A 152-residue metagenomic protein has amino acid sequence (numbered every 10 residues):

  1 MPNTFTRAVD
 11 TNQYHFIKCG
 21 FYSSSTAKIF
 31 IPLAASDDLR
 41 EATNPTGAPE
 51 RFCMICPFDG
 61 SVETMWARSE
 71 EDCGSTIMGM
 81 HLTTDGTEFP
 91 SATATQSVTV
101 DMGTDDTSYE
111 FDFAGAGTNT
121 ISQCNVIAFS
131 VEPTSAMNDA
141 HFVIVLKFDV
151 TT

Functional and structural regions predicted by a protein language model:
M1-P2, F58-G60, S122: Surface-exposed receptor/substrate recognition regions of extracellular proteins
M1-Q13: Short, low-complexity N-terminal tether/leader segments at secretion or assembly junctions of large, surface-exposed
R7, T99-G103, T134, N138: Alpha-helix initiation/capping motif
V9, A35-S36, T43, T93-T95 (+2 more regions): Intrinsic disorder/low-complexity segments
D10-M80, T84, P133-T152: Beta-sheet-rich sandwich/jelly-roll-like modules and their strand-loop junctions
A67-Q123: Terminal beta-strand-rich extracellular "head" domains that mediate receptor/glycan or other ligand binding
G117-S135: Noncatalytic modules at the cell exterior or secretory-pathway interfaces, chiefly beta-strand-rich lectin/adhesion
